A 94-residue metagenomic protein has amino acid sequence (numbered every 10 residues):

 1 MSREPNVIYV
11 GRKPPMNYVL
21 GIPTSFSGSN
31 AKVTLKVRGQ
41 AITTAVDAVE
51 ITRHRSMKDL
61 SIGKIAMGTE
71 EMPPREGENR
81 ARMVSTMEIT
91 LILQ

Functional and structural regions predicted by a protein language model:
M1-F26: Histone-fold modules and their flanking histone-like tails across chromatin and transcription assemblies
N6, S29-A31, S85-M87: Core residues of folded domains in eukaryotic genome-function proteins
Y9, T34-K36, E88-T90: Beta-strand cores of modular interaction/reader domains in eukaryotic scaffold and signaling proteins, especially PDZ
K13, R38, I92-Q94: Structured beta-strand/turn binding interfaces of compact recognition modules in eukaryotic regulators
G28-V49, R53-H54: Charged, well-structured alpha/beta interaction segments
G63-Q94: C-terminal edge-of-domain segments
